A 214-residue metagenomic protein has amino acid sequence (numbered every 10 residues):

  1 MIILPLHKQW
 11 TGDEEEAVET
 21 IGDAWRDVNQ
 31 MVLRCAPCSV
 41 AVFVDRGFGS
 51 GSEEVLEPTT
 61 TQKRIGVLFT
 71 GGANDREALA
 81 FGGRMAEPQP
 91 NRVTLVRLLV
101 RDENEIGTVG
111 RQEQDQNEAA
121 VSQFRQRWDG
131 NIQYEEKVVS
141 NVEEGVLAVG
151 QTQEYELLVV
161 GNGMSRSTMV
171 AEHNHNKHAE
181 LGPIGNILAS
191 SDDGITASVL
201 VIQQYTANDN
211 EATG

Functional and structural regions predicted by a protein language model:
M1-G214: Membrane-embedded alpha-helical bundles that form conduits across membranes
